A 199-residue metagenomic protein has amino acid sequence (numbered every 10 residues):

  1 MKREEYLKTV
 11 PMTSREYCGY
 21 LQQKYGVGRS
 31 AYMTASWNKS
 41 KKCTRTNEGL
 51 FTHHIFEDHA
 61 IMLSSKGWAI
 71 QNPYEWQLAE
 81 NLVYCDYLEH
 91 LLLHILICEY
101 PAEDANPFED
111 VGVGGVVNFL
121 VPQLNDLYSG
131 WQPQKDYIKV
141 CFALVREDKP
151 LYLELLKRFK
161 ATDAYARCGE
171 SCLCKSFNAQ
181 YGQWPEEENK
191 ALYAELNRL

Functional and structural regions predicted by a protein language model:
M1-C43, Y74-W76: Short, charged surface segments at domain edges that flank catalytic/cofactor-binding sites
Y20, L124-D126, G130-P133: Catalytic-core elements of nucleic-acid end-processing and repair enzymes
T34, A102-V121: Short, glycine/acidic-rich hinge or "gate" loops at secondary-structure transitions that mediate conformational
K41-Y84: Histidine-centered nuclease catalytic patch
C43-R45, L50, M62, D104 (+3 more regions): Mature extracellular/luminal domains of secreted and GPI-anchored eukaryotic proteins, especially small
L82-V111: Short Cys/His-centered divalent metal-binding micro-motifs
G130-L199: Pan-zinc metallopeptidase signature
